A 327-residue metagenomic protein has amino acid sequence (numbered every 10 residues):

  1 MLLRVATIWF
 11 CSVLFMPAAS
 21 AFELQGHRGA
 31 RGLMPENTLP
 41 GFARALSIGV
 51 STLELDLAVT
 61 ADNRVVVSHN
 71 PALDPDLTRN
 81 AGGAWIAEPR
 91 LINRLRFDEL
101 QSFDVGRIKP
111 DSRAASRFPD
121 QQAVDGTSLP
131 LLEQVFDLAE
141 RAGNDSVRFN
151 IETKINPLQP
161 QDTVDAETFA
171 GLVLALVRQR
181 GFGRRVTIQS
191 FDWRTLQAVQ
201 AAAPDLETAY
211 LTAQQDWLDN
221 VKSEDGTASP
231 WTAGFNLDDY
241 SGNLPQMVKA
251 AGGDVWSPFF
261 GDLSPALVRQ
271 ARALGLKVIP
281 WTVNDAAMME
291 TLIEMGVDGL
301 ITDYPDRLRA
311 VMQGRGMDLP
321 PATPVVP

Functional and structural regions predicted by a protein language model:
M1-L3: N-terminal secretory signal peptides that target proteins for export/translocation
V5-P17: Bacterial N-terminal signal peptides
A19-P327: Phosphate-group recognition and catalysis centered on beta-loop-alpha active-site segments
